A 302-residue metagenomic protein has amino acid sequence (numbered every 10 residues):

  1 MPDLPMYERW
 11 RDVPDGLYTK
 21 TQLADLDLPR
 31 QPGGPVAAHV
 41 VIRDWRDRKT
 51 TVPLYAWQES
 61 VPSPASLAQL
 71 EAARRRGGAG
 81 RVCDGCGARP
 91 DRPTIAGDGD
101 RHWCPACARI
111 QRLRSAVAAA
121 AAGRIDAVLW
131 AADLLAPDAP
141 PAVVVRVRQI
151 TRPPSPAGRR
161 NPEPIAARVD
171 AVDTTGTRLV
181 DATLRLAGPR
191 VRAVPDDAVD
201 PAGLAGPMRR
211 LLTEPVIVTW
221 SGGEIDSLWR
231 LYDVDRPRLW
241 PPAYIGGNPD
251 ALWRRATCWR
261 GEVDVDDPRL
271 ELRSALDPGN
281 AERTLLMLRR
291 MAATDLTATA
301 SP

Functional and structural regions predicted by a protein language model:
M1-A73: N-terminal alpha-helical interaction blocks
K49-L54, S66-V82, P90-G99: Short, flexible, mixed-charge glycine/proline-rich loop motifs that serve as phosphate/nucleic-acid-contacting
G87-P90, A108: Cys/His-coordinated zinc-binding microdomains
A96-Q111: Cysteine-rich micro-motifs
R109-G123: Short metal-binding segments enriched for Cys and/or His
A122-G206: Conserved RNase H-like, two-metal-ion catalytic cores of nucleic-acid enzymes
D181-D264: Conserved DEDDh/DEDDy metal-dependent 3′-5′ exonuclease domain
V216, S221-G222, S227-D233, W259-P302: Acidic, Mg2+-coordinating catalytic module of metal-dependent nucleases/exonucleases that use a two-metal-ion mechanism
